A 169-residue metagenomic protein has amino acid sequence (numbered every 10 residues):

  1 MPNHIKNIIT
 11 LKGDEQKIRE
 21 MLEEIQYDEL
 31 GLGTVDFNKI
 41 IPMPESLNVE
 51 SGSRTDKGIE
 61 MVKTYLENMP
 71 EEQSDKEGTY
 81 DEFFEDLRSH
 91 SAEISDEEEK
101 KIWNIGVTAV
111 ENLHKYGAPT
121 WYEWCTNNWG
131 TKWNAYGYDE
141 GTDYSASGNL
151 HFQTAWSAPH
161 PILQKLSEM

Functional and structural regions predicted by a protein language model:
M1-M169: Intrinsic low-complexity, intrinsically disordered or marginally ordered coil/linker segments
